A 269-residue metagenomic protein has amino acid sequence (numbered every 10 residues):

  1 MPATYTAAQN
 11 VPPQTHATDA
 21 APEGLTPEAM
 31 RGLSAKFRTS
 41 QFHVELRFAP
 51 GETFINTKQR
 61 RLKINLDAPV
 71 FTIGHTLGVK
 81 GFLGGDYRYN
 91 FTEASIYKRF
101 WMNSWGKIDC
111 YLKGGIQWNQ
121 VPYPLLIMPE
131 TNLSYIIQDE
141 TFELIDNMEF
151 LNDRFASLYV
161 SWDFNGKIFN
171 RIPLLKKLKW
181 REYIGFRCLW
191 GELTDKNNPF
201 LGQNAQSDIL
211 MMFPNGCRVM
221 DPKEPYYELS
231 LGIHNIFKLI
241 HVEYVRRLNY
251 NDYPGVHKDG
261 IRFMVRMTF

Functional and structural regions predicted by a protein language model:
M1-F269: Exposed, low-structure sequence patches enriched in small/polar residues
